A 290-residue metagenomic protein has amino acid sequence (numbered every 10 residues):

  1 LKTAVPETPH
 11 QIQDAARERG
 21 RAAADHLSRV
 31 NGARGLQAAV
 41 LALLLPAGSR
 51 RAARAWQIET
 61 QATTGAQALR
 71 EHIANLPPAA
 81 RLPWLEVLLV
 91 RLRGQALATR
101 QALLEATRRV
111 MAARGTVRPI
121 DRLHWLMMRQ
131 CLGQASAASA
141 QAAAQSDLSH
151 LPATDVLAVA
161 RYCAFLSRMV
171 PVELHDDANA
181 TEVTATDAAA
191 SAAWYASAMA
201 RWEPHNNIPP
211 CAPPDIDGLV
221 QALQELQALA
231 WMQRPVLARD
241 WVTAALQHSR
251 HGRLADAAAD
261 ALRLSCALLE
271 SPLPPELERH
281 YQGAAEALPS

Functional and structural regions predicted by a protein language model:
L1-S290: Amphipathic alpha-helical protein-interaction segments
